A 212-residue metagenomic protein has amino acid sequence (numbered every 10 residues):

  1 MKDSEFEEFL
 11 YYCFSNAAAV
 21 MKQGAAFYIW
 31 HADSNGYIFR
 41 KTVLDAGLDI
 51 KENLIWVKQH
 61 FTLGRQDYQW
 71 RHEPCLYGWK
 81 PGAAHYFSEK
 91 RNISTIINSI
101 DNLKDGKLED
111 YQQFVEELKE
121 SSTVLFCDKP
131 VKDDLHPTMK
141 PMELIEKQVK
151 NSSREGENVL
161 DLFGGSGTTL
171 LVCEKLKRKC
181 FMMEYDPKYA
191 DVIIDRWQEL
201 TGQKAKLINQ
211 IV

Functional and structural regions predicted by a protein language model:
M1-A190: Core catalytic lobe of class I
K188-E199, Q203: Short alpha-helix adjacent to the SAM-binding motif of class I
K204-N209: Conserved phosphoryl-transfer catalytic core
